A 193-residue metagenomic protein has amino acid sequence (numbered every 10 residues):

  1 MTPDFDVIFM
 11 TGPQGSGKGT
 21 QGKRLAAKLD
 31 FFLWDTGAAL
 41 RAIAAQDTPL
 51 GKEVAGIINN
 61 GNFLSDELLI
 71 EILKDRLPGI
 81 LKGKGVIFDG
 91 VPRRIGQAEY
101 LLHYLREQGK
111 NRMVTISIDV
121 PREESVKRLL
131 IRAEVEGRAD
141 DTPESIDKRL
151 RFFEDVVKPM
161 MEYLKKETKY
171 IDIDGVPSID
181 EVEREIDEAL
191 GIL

Functional and structural regions predicted by a protein language model:
M1-L193: Glycine-rich phosphate-binding loop of ATP-dependent small-molecule kinases
